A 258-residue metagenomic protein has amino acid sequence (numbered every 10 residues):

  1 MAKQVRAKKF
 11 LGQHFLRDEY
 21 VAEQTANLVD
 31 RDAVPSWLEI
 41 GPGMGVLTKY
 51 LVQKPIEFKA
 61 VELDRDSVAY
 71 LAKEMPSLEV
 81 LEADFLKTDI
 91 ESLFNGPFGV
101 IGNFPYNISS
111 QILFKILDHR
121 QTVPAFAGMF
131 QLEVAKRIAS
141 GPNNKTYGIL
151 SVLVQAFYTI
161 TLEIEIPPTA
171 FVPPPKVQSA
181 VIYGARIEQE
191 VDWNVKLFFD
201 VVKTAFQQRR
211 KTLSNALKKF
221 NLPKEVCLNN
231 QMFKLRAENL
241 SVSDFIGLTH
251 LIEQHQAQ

Functional and structural regions predicted by a protein language model:
M1-T204, S243-L248, Q256-Q258: Catalytic cores of RNA-modifying enzymes
R186, T204-Q258: C-terminal lobe and adjacent flexible extensions of AdoMet/dcAdoMet transferase-like proteins
